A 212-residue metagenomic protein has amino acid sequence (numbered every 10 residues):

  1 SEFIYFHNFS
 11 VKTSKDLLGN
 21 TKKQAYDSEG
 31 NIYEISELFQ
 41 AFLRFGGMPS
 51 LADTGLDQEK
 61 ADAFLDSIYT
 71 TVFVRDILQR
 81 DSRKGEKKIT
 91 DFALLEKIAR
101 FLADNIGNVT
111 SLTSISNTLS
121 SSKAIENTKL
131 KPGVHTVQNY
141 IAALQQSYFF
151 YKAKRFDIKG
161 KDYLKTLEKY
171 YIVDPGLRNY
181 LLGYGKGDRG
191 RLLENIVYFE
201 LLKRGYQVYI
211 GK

Functional and structural regions predicted by a protein language model:
S1-L17: Alpha-helical sensor/transducer elements of the RecA-like P-loop NTPase core
Y5-N8, R44, D104: Residues at helix-coil transition
F9, M48, G176: Short, flexible active-site-adjacent loop segments at beta-strand->alpha-helix junctions, enriched in small/polar
S10, E34-I35, S111, G133: A diffuse structural propensity rather than consistent per-protein peaks
G19-V72: Amphipathic alpha-helical "lid/sensor" segments that cap RecA-like P-loop NTPase cores
D53, Q58-K212: Accessory nucleic acid-recognition modules appended to NTPase machines
